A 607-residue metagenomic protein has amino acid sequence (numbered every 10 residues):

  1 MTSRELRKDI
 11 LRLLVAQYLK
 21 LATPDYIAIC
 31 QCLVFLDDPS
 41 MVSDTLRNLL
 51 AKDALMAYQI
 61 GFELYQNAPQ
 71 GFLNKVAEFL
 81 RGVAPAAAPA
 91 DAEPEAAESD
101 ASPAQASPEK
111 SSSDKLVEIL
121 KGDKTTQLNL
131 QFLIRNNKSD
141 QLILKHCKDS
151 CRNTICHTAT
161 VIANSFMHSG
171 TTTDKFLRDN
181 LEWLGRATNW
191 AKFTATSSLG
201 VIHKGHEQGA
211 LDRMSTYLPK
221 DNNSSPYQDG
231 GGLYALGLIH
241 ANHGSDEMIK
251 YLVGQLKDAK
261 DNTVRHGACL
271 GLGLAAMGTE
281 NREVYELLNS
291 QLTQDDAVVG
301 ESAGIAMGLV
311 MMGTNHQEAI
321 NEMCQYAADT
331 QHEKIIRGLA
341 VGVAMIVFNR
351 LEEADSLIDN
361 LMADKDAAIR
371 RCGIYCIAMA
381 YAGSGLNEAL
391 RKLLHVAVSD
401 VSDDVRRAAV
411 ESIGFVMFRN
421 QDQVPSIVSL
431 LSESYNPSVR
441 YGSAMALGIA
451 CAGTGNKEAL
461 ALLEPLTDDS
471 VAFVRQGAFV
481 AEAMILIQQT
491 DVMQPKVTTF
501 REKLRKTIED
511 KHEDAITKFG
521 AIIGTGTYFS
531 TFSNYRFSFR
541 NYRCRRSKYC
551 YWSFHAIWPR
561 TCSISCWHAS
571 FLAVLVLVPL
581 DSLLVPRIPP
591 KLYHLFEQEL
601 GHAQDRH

Functional and structural regions predicted by a protein language model:
M1, Q31, A195-S198, E509-K518 (+1 more regions): Extended amphipathic alpha-helical scaffold segments
M1-E93: Extended alpha-helical solenoid/arm regions of large eukaryotic scaffolding proteins
L13, Q17, C32-L36, T45-L49 (+22 more regions): Core register positions within helices of long alpha-helical scaffolds
Q66-N67, G71, K75-S432: Alpha-solenoid helical-repeat scaffolds
E93-K110, I119, A450, C544 (+2 more regions): Eukaryotic intrinsically disordered, low-complexity regulatory tails and linkers enriched in charged/polar residues
P219, A327-A328, A367, L466 (+2 more regions): Alpha-helical scaffold repeats of the Armadillo/HEAT/TPR superfamily
V492-M493: HEAT/armadillo-like alpha-solenoid scaffolds in large eukaryotic assembly and transport factors
E513, T517-K518, I523-S533, Y542-W552: C-terminal, active-site-flanking charged/polar segments
